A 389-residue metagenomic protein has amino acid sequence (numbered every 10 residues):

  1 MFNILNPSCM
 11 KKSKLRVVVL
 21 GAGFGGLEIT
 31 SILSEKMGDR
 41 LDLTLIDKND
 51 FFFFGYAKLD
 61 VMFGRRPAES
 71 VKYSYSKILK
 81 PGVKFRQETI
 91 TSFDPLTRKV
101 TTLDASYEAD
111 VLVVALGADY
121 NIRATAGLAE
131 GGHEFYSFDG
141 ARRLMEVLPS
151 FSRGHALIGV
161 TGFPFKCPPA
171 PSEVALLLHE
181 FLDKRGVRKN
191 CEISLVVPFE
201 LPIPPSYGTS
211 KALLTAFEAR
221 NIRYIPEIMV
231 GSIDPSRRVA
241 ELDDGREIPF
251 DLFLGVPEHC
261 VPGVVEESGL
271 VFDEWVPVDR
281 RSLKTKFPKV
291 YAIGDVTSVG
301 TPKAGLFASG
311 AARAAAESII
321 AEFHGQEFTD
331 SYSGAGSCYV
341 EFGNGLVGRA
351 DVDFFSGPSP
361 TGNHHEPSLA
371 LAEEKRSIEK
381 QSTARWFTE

Functional and structural regions predicted by a protein language model:
F2-L5, C9-K84, G162-Y207: Beta1-alpha1 glycine-rich phosphate/pyrophosphate-binding loop at the start of Rossmann-like nucleotide-binding domains
F2-R16, V83-E173, L177-G186, L254: FAD-binding core/adjacent interface of flavoenzyme oxidoreductases
D42-T44, P81-S92, L96-V100, Y107 (+2 more regions): A Rossmann-like FAD-binding core segment of flavoenzymes
L128-S152, E247-R313, E317-A321: FAD-site-proximal beta/loop scaffold in flavoenzymes
K166-L182, F307-A315, L346-A350: Short, electropositive alpha-helical surface patch
E180-D183, A308-G334: Internal hydrophobic alpha-helix adjacent to the cofactor/substrate pocket in enzyme cavities
I320-N363: Active-site-proximal substrate-binding core of FAD-dependent oxidoreductases
R349-E389: C-terminal auxiliary extensions adjacent to catalytic cores
